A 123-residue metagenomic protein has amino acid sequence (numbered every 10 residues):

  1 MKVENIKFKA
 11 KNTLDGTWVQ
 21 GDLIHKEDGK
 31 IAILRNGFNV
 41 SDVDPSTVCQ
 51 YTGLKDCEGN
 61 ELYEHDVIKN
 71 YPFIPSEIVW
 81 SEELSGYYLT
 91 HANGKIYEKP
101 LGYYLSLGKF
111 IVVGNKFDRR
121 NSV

Functional and structural regions predicted by a protein language model:
M1-V123: Secondary-structure transition motif
